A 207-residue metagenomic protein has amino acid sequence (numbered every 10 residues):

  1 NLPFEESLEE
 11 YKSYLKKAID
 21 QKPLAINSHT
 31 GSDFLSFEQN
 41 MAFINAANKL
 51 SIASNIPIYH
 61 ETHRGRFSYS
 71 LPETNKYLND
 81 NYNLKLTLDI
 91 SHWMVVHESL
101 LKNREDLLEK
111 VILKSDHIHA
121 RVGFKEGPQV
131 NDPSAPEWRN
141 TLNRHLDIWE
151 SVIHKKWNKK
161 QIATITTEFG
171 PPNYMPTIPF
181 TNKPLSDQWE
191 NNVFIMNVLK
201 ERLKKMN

Functional and structural regions predicted by a protein language model:
N1-K85: Active-site acidic/histidine proton-transfer and metal-coordination neighborhood in alpha/beta enzyme cores
N1-L2, G31-D33, E61-G65, I90-V95 (+2 more regions): Active-site beta-loop-alpha junctions enriched in small/polar residues
A47, P57-Y59, L88-W93, P136-N140: N-terminal start-of-chain detector that recognizes signal peptides and the immediate post-cleavage beginning
D80-K85, M94-N207: Histidine-acidic metal/acid-base catalytic patches
